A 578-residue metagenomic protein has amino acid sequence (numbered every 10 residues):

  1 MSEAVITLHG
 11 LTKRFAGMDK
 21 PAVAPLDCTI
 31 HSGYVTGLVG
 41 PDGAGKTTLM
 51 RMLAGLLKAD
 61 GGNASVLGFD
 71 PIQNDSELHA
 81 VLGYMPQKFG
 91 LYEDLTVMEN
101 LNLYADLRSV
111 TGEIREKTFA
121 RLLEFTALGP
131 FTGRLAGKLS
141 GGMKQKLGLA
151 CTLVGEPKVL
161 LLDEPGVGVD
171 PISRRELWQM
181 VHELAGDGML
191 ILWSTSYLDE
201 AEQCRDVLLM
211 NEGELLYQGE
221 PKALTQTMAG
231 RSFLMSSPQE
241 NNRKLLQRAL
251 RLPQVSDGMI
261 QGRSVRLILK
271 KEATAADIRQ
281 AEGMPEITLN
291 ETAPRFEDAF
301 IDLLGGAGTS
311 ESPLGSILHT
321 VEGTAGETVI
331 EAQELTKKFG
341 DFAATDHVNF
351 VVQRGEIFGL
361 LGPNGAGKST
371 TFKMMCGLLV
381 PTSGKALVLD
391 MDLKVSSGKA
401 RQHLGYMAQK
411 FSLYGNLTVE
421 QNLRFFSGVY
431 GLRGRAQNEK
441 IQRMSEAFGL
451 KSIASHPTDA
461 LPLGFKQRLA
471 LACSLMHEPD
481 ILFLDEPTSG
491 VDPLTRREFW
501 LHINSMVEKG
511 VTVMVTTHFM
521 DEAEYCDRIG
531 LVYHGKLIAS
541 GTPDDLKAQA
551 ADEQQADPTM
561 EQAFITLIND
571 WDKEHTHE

Functional and structural regions predicted by a protein language model:
A54, C376: Helix-to-loop junction immediately C-terminal to a conserved catalytic motif
N102, D106, E113-F131, R424 (+2 more regions): Conserved ABC ATPase "signature" region
L149, L471: Hydrophobic anchor residue at the start of the ABC signature
L160-E164, L482-D485: Catalytic Walker B motif of ABC-type/P-loop ATPase nucleotide-binding domains
